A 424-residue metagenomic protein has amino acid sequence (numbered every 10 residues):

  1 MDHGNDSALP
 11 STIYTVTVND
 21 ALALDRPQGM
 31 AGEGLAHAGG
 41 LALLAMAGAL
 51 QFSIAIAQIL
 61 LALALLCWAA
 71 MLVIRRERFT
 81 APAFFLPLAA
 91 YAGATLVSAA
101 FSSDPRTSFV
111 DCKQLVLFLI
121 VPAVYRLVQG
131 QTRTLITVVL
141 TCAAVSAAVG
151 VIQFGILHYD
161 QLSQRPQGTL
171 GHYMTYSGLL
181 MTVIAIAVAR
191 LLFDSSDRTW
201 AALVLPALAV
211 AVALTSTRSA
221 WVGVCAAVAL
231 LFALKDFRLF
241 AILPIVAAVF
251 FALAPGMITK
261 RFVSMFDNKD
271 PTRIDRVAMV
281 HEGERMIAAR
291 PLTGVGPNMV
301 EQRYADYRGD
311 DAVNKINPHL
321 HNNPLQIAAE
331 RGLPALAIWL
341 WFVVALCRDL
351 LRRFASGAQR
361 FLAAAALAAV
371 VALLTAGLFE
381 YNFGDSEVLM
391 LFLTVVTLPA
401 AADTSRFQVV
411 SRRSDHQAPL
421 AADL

Functional and structural regions predicted by a protein language model:
M1-R106, A123-R133, T137, L191-D194 (+3 more regions): Transmembrane signal-anchor hairpin modules in multi-pass inner-membrane enzymes, especially those that act on
H3, A148, F232-T272, A278-A289 (+2 more regions): A membrane-periplasm/extracellular boundary helix in multi-pass inner-membrane enzymes that assemble envelope glycans
G40, L63-A69, R238-F240, I245 (+3 more regions): Transmembrane alpha-helices of multi-pass inner-membrane enzymes
A42, A47, L96-V97, Q131-L162 (+7 more regions): Alpha-helical transmembrane segments of multi-pass inner-membrane proteins
A55-M71, D111-A123, T175-I184, W221-A229 (+2 more regions): Membrane-embedded alpha-helical segments of multi-pass membrane proteins, especially the transmembrane helices
A100-F109, A213-L214, L378-F383: Membrane-interface helix caps and helix-loop-helix hairpins in membrane proteins
D267-A278, T293-R331: Long extracytoplasmic/lumenal interhelical loops at the membrane interface of multi-pass membrane proteins
R331-V371: Hydrophobic transmembrane alpha-helices and their immediate junctions
